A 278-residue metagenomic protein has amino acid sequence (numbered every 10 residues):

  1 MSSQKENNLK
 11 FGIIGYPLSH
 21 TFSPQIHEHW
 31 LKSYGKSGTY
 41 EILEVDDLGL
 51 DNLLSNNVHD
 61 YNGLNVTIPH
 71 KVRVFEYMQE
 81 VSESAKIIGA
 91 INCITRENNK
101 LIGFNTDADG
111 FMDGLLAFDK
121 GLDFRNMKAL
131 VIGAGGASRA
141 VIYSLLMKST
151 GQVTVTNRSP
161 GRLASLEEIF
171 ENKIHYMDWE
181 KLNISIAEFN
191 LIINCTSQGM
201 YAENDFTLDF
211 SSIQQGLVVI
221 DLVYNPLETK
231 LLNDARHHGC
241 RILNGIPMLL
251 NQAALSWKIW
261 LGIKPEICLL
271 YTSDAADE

Functional and structural regions predicted by a protein language model:
S3-D119: Phosphate/diphosphate ligand-binding glycine-rich loop within oxidoreductases
G15, N126-L146: Glycine-rich adenosine-cofactor-binding loop
V66-R73, A137, S197-M200, N225: Short glycine-rich anion-binding loops that position phosphate/pyrophosphate groups of nucleotides and phosphorylated
D113, N225, R241-K264: Active-site capping/gating segments
M147-Q152, C240: Conserved S-adenosyl-L-methionine
V153-I169: NAD(P)-binding Rossmann-fold cofactor-contacting core
N172-I242: Rossmann-like adenosine-cofactor binding region
Y271-E278: Conserved small/polar residues in nucleotide/adenosyl-binding loops
